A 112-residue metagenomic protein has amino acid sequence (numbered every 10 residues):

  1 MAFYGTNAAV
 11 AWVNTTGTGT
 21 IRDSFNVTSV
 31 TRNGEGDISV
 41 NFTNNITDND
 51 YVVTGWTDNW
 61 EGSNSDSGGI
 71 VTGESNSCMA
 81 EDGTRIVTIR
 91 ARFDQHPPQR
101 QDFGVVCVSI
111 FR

Functional and structural regions predicted by a protein language model:
M1-D48, R92-R112: Extracellular receptor-binding modules and their adjoining Ser/Thr/Gly/Asp/Asn-rich linkers
N14-G17, I46, V53, V71 (+2 more regions): Intrinsically disordered/low-complexity terminal segments and short unstructured peptides
T18, S24-V27, T57, I70-V71 (+1 more regions): Periplasmic/extracellular, small/polar-rich flexible segments of pilin-like filament-forming proteins
D50-D58: Change to "...patches in solvent-exposed regions of secreted, membrane-anchored, or virion-exposed structural
E61-R112: Extracellular jelly-roll beta-sandwich "head" domains, especially the C-terminal globular C1q domain
